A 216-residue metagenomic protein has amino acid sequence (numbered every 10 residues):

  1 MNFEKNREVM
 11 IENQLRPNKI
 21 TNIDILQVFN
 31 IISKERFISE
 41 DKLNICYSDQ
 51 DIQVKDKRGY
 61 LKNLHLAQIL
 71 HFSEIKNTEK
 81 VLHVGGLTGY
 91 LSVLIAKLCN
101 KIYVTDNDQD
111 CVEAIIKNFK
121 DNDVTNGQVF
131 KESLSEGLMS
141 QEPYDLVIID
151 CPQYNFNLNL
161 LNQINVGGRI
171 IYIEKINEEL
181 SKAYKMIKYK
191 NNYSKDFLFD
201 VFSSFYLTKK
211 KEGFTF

Functional and structural regions predicted by a protein language model:
M1-L94, L98, D110-T125, Y189-K210: Class I SAM-dependent transferase core
I75-S194: Conserved nucleotide-cofactor-binding alpha/beta core module
